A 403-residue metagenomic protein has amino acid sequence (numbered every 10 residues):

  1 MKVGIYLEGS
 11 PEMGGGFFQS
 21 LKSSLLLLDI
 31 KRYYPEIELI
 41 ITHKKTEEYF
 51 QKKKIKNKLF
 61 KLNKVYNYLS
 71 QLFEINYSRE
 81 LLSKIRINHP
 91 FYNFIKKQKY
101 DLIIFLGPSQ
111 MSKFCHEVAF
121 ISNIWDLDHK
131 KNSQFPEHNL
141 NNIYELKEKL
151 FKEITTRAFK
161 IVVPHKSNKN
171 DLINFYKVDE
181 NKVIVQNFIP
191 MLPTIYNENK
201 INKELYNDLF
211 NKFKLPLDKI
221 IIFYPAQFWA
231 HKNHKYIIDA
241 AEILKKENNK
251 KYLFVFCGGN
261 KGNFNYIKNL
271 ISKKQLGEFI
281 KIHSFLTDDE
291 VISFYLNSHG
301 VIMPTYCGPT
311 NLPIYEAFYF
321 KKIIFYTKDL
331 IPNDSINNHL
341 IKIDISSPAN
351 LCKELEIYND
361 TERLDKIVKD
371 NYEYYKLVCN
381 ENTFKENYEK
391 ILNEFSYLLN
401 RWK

Functional and structural regions predicted by a protein language model:
M1-K403: Carbohydrate transferase catalytic cores enriched for Leloir-type hexosyltransferases
